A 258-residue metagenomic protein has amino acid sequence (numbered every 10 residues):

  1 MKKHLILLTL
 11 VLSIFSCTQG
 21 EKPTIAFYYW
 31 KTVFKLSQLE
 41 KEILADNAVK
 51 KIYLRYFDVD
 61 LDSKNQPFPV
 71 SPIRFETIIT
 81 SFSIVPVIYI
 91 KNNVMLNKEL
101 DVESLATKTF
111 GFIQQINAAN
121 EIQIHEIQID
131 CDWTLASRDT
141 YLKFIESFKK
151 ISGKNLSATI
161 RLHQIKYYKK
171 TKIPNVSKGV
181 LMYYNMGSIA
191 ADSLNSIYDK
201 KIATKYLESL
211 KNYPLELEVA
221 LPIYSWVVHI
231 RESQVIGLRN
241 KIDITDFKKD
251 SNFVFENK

Functional and structural regions predicted by a protein language model:
K2-L8: Sec-dependent signal peptide recognition, specifically the positively charged N-region followed immediately by
I14-S16: C-terminal motif of bacterial Sec signal peptides marking the signal peptidase cleavage site
T18-G20: Bacterial signal peptide processing site
A26-F27, D60, Q66-K178: Chitinase-like catalytic core of GlcNAc-active glycosidases
S37-D60, I116-N120: Catalytic domains of carbohydrate-active enzymes, especially glycoside hydrolases
A48, A118-I127, K169-S188, I242-F253: Structural recognition of alpha->loop->beta junctions
E146-V235: Substrate-binding surface in catalytic domains of secreted glycosidases
H229-K258: Glycan-binding loop/region signatures in secreted carbohydrate-active enzymes
